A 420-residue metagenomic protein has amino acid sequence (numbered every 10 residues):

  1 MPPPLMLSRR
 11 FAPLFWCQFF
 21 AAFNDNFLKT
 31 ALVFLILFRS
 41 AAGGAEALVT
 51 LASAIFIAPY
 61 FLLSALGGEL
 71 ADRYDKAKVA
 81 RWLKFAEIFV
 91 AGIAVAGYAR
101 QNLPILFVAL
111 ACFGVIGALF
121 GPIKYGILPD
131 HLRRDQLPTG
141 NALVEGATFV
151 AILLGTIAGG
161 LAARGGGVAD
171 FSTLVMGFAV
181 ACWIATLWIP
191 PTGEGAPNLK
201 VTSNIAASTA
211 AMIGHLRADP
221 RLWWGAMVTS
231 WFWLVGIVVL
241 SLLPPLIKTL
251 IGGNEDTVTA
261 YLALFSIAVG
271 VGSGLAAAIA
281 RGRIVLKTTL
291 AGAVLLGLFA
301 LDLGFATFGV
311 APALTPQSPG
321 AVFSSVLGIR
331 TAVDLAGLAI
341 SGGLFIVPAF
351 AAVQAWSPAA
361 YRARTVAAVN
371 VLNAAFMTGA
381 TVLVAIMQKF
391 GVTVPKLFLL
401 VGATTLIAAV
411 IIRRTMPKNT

Functional and structural regions predicted by a protein language model:
M1-A12, T192-V228, L250, P316-F323: Juxtamembrane intracellular "pre-TM" segments in multi-pass secondary transporters
A12-K29, S53-V90, I105-R164, W224-V228 (+5 more regions): Substrate-agnostic recognition of the 12-TM MFS/MFS-like secondary transporter fold
A31-Y60: Extracellular/periplasmic helix-loop-helix junction of adjacent transmembrane segments in MFS-like secondary
V33-S40, L161-R164, T249: Helix-terminus/linker motif at the lipid-water interface of multi-pass membrane proteins
E46-I55, I88-A96, P104-G114, S172-C182 (+1 more regions): Transmembrane-helix motif of ABC transporter permease domains
T50, P59-L62, R73, V79 (+8 more regions): C-terminal transmembrane bundle of multi-pass solute transporters/carriers
G92-A96, I157-L161, W183, M212 (+1 more regions): Alpha-helical transmembrane segments of multipass membrane proteins
L103-L110, G114, T139-A196, I205 (+4 more regions): Hydrophobic alpha-helical transmembrane segments
